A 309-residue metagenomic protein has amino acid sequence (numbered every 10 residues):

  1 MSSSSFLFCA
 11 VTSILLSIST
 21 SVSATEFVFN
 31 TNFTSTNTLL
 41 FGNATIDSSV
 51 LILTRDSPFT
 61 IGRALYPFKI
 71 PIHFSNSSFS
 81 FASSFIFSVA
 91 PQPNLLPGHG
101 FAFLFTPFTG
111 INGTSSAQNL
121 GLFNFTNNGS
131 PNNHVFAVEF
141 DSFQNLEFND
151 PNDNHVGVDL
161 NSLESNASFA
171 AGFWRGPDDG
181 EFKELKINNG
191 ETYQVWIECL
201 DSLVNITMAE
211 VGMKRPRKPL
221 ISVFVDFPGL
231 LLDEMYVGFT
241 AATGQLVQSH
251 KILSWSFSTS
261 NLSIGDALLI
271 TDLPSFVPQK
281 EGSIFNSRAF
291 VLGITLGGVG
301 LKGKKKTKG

Functional and structural regions predicted by a protein language model:
S2-K306: Polar, low-complexity loop segments and adjacent catalytic/binding residues used for recognizing and processing sugar
